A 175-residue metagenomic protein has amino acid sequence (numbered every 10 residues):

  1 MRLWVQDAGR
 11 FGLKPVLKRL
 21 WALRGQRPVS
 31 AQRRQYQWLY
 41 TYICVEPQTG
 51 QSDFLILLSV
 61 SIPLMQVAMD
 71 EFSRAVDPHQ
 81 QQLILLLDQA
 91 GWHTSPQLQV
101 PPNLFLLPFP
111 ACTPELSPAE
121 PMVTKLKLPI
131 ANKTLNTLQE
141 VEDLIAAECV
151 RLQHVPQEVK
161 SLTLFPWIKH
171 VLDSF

Functional and structural regions predicted by a protein language model:
M1-L3, A119-F175: C-terminal anion-handling pockets and recognition modules
M1-Q66, D70, F165-P166, H170-F175: Extended, low-complexity cationic-aromatic segments
W4-Q6, L83-L87, L107-P110: Short beta-strand segments
A8-G12, P47-G50, A90-H93, C112-P114 (+1 more regions): Short, solvent-exposed loop/turn segments at secondary-structure junctions
R27-Q35, P102-P121: RNase H-like polynucleotidyl transferase catalytic core
L64-I84: Short, basic/hydrophobic alpha-helical segments
Q80-H93, S117: Acidic/histidine-rich, metal-coordinating catalytic segments
S95-N103: Short, aromatic/basic amphipathic alpha-helical patches
